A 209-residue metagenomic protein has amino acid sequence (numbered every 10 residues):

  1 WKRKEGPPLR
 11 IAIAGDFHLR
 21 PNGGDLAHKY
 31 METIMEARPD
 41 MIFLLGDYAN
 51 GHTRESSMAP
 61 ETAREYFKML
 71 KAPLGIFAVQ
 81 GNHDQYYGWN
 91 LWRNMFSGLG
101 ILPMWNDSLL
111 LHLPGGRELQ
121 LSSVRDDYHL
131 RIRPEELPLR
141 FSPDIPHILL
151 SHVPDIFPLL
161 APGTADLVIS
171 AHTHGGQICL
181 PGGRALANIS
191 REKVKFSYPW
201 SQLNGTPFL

Functional and structural regions predicted by a protein language model:
W1-K2, D107-P114, P199-L203: Short acidic-hydrophobic surface loop/beta-edge motif
K4-M104, L110: Membrane-embedded segments
I11-I13, F43-L45, L121-S123, I148-H152 (+1 more regions): Structural motif
H18-G23, H52-S56, V124-H129, P146-H147 (+1 more regions): Short, flexible loop segments at the rims of nucleotide/cofactor-binding pockets, characterized by
K29, E61, R131-E136, L186-K195: N-terminal post-signal-peptidase region of extra-cytosolic proteins
R38-M41, A72-G75, D144-P146, T164 (+1 more regions): Loop/turn elements at helix/coil->beta-strand transitions in domains of secreted/extracellular proteins
N94-S108, L113-P158, G163: Binuclear metal-dependent hydrolase catalytic cores centered on His/Asp/Glu-rich metal-binding motifs
M95-G98, P154-L209: Conserved beta-sheet core of the metallophosphoesterase superfamily
